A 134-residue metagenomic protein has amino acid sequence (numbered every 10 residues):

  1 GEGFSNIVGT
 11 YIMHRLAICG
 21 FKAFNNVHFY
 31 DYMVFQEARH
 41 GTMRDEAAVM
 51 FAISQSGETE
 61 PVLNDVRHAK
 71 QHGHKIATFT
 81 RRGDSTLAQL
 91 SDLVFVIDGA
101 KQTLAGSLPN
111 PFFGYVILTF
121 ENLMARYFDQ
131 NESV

Functional and structural regions predicted by a protein language model:
E2-E132: Glycine-rich phosphate-binding loops that contact phosphosugars or nucleotide phosphates
